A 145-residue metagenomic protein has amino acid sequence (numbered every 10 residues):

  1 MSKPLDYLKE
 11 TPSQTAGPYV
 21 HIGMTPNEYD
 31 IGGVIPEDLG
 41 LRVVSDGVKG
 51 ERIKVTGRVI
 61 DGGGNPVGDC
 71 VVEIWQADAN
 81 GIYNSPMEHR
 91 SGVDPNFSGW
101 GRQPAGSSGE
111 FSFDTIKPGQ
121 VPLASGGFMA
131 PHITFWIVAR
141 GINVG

Functional and structural regions predicted by a protein language model:
M1-G145: Beta-strand-dominated extracellular/periplasmic modules and repeats in secreted or surface-exposed proteins
